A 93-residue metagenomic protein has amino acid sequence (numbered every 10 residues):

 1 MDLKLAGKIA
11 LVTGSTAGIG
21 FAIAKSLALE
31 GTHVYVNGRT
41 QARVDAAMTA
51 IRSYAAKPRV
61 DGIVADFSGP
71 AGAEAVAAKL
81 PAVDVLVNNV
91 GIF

Functional and structural regions predicted by a protein language model:
M1-L11: Flexible N-terminal pre-Rossmann segment of NAD(P)-dependent oxidoreductases
I9, T16-G18, T40: Conserved glycine-rich cofactor-binding loop
F21, K25, L29: Residues forming the Rossmann-fold NAD(P)(H) cofactor-binding site
E30-A46: Conserved glycine-rich Rossmann-like NAD(P)H-binding loop of the short-chain dehydrogenase/reductase
A42, I63-A75: The beta1-alpha1 cofactor-binding region of Rossmann-like NAD(H)/NADP(H)-dependent oxidoreductases
Y54-V60: A short helix-to-beta-strand connector/capping loop
D84-V85: Conserved catalytic-site loops of classical short-chain dehydrogenases/reductases
V90-F93: Conserved NAD(P)H cofactor-binding loop of Rossmann-fold oxidoreductase domains
